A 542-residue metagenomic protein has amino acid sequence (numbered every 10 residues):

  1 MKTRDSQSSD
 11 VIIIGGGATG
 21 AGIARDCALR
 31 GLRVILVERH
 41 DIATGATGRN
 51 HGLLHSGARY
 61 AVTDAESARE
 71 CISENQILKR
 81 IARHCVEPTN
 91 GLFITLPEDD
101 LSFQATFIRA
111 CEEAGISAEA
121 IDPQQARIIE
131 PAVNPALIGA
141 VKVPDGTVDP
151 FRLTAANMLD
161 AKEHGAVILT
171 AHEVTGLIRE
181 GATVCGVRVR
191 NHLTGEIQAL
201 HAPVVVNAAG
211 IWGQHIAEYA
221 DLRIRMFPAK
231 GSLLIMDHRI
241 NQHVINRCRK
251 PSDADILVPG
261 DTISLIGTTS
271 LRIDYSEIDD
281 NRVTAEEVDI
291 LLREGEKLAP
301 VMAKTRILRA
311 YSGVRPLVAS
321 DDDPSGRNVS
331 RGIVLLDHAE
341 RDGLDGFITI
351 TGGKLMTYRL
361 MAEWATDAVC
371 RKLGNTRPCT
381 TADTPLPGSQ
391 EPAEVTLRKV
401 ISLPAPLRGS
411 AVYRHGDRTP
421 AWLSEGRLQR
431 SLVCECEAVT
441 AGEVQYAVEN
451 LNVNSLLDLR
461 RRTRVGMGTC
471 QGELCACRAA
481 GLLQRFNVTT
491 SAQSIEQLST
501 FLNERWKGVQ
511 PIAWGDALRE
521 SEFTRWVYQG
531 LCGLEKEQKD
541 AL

Functional and structural regions predicted by a protein language model:
Q7-S9, G195-V204: Core beta-strand elements of the Rossmann-like FAD/NAD(P) dinucleotide-binding domain in flavoenzyme oxidoreductases
V11-I35: N-terminal Rossmann-like FAD-binding beta1-loop-alpha1 element of flavoenzymes
I14, L200-G210: Short hydrophobic core segments
A28-G48: Glycine-rich FAD pyrophosphate-binding loop
G52-Q125, I129, D255, L397-P404 (+1 more regions): Dinucleotide-binding Rossmann-like beta1-alpha1 core, especially the glycine-rich loop that anchors the ADP
I94-H164, L169-T170, G176-T183, R188 (+3 more regions): Flavin (FAD/FMN) cofactor-binding and adjacent substrate-gating region of FAD-dependent oxidoreductase domains
P150, D160, R225-S232, I240 (+3 more regions): C-terminal catalytic lobe of FAD-dependent flavoproteins
N207-D221: Flavin (primarily FAD) binding-site architecture
